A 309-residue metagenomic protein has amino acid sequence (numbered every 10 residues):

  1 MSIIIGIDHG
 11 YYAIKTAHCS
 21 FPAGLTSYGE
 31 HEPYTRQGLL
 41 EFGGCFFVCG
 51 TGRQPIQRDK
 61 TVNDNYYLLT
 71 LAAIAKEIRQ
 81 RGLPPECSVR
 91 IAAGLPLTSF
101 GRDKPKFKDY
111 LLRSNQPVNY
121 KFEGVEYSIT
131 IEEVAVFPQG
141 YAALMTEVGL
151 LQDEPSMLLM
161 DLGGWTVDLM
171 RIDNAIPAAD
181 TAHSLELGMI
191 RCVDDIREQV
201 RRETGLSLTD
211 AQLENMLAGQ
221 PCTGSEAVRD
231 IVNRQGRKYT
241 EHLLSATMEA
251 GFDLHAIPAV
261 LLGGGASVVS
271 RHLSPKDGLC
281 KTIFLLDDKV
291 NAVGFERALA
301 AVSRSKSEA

Functional and structural regions predicted by a protein language model:
M1-M157, I176-R191, E203, D210-A309: Nucleotide/phosphate-binding catalytic cleft detector across ATP-hydrolyzing and phosphate-transferring enzymes
T16, L169-R171: Conserved blade-register residue in beta-propeller folds
L162-D168: Ser/Thr-glycine-rich phosphate-binding loops at phosphate-binding pockets of nucleotides, nucleotide cofactors
Q199: A contiguous pocket-lining binding segment that forms or flanks enzyme active sites
